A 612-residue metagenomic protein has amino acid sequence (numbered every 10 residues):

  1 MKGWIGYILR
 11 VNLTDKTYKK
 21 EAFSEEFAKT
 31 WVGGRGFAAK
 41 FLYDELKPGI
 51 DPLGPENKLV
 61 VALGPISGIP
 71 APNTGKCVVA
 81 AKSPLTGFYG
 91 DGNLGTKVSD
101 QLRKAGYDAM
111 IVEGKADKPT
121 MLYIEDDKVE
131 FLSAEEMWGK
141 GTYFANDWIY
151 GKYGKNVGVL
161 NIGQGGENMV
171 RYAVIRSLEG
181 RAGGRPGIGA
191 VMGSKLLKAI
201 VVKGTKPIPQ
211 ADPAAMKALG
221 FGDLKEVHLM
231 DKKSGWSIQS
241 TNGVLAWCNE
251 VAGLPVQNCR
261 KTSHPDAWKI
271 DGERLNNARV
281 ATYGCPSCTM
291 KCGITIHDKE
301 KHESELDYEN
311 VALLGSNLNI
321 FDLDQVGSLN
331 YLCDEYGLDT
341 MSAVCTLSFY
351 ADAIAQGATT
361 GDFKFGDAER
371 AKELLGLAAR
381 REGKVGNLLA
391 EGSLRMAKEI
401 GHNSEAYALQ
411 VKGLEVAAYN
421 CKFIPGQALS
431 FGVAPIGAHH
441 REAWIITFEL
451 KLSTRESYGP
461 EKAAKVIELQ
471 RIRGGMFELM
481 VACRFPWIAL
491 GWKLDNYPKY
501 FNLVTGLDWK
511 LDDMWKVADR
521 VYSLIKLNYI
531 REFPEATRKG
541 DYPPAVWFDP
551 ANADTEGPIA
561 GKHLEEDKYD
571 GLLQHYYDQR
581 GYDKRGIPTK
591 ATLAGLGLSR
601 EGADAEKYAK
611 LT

Functional and structural regions predicted by a protein language model:
M1-R185, G189-A190, S194-Q210, M216-Q239 (+1 more regions): Protein-protein interaction/assembly regions in multi-subunit complexes
Y150-L160, Q164-P186, M192-T612: Extended C-terminal regions of large enzymes
